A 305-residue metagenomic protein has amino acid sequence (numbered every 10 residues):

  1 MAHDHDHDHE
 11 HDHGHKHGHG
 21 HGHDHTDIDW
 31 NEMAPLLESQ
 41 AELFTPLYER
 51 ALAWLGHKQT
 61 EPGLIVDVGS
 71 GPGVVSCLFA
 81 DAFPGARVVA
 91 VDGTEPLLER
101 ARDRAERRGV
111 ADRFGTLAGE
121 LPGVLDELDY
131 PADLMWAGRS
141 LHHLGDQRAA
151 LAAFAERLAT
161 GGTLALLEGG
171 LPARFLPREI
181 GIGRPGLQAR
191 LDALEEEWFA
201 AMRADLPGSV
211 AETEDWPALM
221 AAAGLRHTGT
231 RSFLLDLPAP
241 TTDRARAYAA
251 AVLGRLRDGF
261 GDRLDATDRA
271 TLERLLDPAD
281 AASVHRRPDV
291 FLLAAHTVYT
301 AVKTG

Functional and structural regions predicted by a protein language model:
D24-T45: Class I SAM-dependent methyltransferase Rossmann-like catalytic core, especially the SAM/SAH-binding loop
E42-P62: Conserved alpha-helix/loop element of class I SAM-dependent methyltransferases that forms part of the SAM/SAH-binding
V66, V74-V124: Class I SAM-dependent methyltransferase SAM/SAH-binding core
G71: Conserved glycine-rich SAM-binding loop
D133-R148: A short SAM/SAH-binding and catalytic strip from SAM-dependent methyltransferases
R148-T160: A short glycine-rich, Lys/Arg-flanked "PGG" loop and its adjoining helix->strand segment in the class I
A165-T241: Conserved catalytic/acceptor-binding region of the Class I
V210, E214, R226-G305: Conserved Class I S-adenosyl-L-methionine
